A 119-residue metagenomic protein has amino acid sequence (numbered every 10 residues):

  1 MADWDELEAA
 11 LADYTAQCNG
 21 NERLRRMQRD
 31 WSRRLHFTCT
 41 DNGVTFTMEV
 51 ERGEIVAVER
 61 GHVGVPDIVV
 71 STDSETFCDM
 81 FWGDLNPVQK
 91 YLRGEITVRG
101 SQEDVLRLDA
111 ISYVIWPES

Functional and structural regions predicted by a protein language model:
M1-S119: Feature captures hydrophobic
